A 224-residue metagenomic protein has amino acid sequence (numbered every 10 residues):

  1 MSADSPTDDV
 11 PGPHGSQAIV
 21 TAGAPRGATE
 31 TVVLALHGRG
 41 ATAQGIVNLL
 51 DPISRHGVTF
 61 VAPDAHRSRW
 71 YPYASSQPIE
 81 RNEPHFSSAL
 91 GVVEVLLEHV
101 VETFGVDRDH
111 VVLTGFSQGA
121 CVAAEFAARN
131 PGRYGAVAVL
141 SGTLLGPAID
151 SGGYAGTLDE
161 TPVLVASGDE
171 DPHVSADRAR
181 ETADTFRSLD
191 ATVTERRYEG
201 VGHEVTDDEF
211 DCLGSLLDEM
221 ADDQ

Functional and structural regions predicted by a protein language model:
S2-V106: Serine-hydrolase catalytic machinery in alpha/beta-hydrolase-like enzymes
G40, G146, D169-V174, H203-E204: Acidic catalytic loop of the alpha/beta-hydrolase fold
G105-G115: Alpha/beta-hydrolase fold nucleophile elbow
L113-G115, L140, A166: Short beta-strand immediately N-terminal to the catalytic nucleophile in serine-hydrolase-like folds
G115-G119, A123: Gly/Ala-rich beta-loop-alpha elbow adjacent to hydrolase catalytic centers
G132-L145: A conserved short beta-strand
D159, L164-S167, D171: Short beta-strand/loop motif that positions the catalytic acidic residue of the alpha/beta-hydrolase fold
D177-Q224: C-terminal catalytic histidine-bearing segment of alpha/beta-hydrolase fold enzymes
